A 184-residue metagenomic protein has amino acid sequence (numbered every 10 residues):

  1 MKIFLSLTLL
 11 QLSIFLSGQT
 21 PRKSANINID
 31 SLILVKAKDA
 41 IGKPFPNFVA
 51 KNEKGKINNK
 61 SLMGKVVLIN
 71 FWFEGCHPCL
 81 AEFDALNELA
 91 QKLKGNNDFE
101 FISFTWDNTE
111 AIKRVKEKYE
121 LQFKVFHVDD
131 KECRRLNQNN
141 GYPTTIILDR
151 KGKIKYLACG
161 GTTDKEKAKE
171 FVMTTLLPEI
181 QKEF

Functional and structural regions predicted by a protein language model:
M1-S24: Bacterial Sec-dependent N-terminal signal peptides
Q19-N47: N-proximal helix/coil linker or "cap" segments that precede and/or mark the start of modular domains
G42, N47-V67: A short beta-strand-turn-helix
K65-V67, W72-G75, N108, G141: Short pre-active-site segment immediately N-terminal to redox-active cysteine/selenocysteine motifs in thiol-based
F71-E88: Conserved redox-active cysteine motifs that mediate thiol-disulfide chemistry, especially di-cysteine Cys-X(1-2)-Cys
Q91-D130: Conserved segment of the thioredoxin-like fold in thiol-based oxidoreductases
V115-K151, C159: Short, internal strand/loop/helix patches that form the active-site neighborhood or redox-interaction surface
R150-F184: Thiol-/selenol-based redox modules, centered on thioredoxin-like and closely related oxidoreductase domains
